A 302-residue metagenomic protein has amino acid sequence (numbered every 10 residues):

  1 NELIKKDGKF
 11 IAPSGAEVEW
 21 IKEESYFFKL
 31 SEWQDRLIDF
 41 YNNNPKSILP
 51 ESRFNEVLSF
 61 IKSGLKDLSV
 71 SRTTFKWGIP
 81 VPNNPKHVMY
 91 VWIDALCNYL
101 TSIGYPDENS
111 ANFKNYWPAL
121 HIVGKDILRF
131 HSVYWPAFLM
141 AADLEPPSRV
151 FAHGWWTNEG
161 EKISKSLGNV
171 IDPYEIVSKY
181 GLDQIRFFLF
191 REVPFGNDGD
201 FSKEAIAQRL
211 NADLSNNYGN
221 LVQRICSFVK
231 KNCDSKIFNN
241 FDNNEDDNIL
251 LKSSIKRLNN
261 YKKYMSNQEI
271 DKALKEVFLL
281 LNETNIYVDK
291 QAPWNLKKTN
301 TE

Functional and structural regions predicted by a protein language model:
N1-D7: Short, flexible, mixed-charge glycine/proline-rich loop motifs that serve as phosphate/nucleic-acid-contacting
F10-K231, A273-V277: Structured secondary-structure scaffolds
K46-L58, G181, F241-L251, T299-E302: Short, structured coil/loop segments at alpha-helix boundaries
I206-N243, L250-E302: Helix-rich, typically C-terminal accessory recognition domains appended to large enzymatic cores
